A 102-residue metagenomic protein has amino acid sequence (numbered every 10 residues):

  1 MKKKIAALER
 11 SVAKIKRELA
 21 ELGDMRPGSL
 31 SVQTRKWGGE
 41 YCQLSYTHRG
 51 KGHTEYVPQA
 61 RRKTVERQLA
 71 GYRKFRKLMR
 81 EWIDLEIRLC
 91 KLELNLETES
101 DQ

Functional and structural regions predicted by a protein language model:
M1-Q102: A positively charged, amphipathic N-terminal helix/segment that binds anionic biomolecules
